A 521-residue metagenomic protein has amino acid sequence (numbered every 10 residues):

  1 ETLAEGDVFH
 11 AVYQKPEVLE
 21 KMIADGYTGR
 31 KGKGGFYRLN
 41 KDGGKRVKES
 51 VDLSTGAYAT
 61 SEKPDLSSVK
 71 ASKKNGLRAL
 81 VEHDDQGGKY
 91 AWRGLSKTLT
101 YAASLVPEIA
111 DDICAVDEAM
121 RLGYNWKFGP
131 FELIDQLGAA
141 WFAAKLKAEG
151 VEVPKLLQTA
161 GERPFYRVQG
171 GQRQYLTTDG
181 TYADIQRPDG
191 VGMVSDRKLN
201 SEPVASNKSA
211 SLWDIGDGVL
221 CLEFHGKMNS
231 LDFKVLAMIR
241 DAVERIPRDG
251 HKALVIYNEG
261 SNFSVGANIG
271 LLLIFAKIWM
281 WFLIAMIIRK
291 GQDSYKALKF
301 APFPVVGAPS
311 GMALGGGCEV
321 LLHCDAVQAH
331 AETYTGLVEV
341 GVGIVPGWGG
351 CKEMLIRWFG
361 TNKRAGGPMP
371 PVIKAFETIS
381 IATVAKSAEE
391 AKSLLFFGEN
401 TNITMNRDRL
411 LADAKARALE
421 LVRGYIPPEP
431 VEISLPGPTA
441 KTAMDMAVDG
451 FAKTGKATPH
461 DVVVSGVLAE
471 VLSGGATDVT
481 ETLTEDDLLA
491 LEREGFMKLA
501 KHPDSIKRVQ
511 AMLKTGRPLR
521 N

Functional and structural regions predicted by a protein language model:
E1-S261, G270-K290, K296-F303, S310-A313 (+3 more regions): N-terminal glycine-rich phosphate-binding loop for ADP-containing cofactors
V265-A267: Extended, composition-driven regions rather than compact fold-specific motifs
V305, V327-Q328: Short, well-ordered beta-strand core segments
V320-A326: Alpha-helix C-terminal capping segments
